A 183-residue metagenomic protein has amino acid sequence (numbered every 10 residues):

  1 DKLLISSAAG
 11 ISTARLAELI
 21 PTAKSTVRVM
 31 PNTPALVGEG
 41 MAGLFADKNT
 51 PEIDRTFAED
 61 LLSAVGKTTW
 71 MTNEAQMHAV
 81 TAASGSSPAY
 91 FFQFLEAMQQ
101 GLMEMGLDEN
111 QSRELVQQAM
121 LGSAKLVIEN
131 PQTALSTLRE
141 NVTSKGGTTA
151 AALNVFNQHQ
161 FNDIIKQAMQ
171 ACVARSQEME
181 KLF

Functional and structural regions predicted by a protein language model:
L3-S6, L16-T33: Rossmann-fold dehydrogenase core element
A9, M30-A35, T81-F91: Glycine/serine-rich anion-binding loops at beta->alpha junctions that coordinate negatively charged ligand groups
S12: Rossmann-like adenosine-cofactor binding region
R15, L19-S25, M41-A79, Y90-N130 (+1 more regions): Internal alpha-helical scaffold of NAD(P)-dependent oxidoreductase catalytic cores
T26-V27, Q76-A82, A134-E140: Short pre-catalytic strand/loop immediately N-terminal to key active-site residues, enriched for Gly-Thr
N32-T33, V37-E39, V65: Conserved beta-loop-beta/alpha segment of the NTase-like Rossmann-fold superfamily that binds/positions NTPs
Q117-F183: NAD(P)-dependent Rossmann-like dehydrogenase/reductase catalytic/cofactor-binding core
